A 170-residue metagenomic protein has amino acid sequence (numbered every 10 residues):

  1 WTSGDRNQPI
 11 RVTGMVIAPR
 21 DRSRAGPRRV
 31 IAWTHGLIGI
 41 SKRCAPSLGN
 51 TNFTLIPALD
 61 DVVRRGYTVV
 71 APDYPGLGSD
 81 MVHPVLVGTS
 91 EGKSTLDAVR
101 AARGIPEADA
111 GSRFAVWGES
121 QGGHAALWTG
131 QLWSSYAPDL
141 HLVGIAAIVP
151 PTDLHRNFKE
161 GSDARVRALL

Functional and structural regions predicted by a protein language model:
W1-V30: N-terminal cap/lid segment of alpha/beta-hydrolase-fold proteins
A18-P27, R100-S120, Y136-H141: Gly/Ser-rich "nucleophile elbow"/oxyanion-hole loop immediately N-terminal to the catalytic nucleophile in hydrolases
R22-R28, G36-A71, P75-D80: Short substrate-entry loop that stabilizes the transition state in hydrolases
V85-P106: Alpha/beta-hydrolase active-site loop
E91, S120-A125: Active-site loop->helix "elbow" adjoining a glycine-rich segment at hydrolase catalytic centers
R100-R103, G123-Y136, A146: Short glycine-enriched nucleophile-adjacent loop and the immediately C-terminal alpha-helix near the catalytic center
A137-T152: A conserved short beta-strand
I148-L170: Accessory cap/linker subdomain of secreted extracellular hydrolases
